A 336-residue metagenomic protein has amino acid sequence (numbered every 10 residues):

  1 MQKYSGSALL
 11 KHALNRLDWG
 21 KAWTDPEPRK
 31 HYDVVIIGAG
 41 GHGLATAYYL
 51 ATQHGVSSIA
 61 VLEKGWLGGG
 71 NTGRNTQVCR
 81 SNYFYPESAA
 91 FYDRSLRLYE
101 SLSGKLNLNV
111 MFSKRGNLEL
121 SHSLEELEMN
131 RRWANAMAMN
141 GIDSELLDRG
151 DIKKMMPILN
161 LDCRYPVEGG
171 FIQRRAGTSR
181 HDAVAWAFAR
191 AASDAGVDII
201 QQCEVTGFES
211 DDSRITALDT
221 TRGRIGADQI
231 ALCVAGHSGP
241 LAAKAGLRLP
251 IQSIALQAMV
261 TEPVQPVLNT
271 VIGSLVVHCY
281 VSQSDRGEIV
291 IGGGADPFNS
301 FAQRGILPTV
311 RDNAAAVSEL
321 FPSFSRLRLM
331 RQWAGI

Functional and structural regions predicted by a protein language model:
M1-V34, Y49-S57: Extreme N-terminal leader/targeting segments of oxidoreductases
A39-H42, K64: Glycine-rich Rossmann-fold phosphate-binding loop(s) that bind the pyrophosphate of adenine dinucleotide cofactors
A51-T72: Glycine-rich FAD pyrophosphate-binding loop
T76-I158, P308, A316-V317: Dinucleotide-binding Rossmann-like beta1-alpha1 core, especially the glycine-rich loop that anchors the ADP
A90-D93, L120-M129, F171-R190, I200 (+1 more regions): Short beta-strand to alpha-helix junction loop
F171-Q229: Helical element adjacent to the flavin cofactor pocket in flavoenzyme catalytic cores
T220-N269: Central helical "cap/lid" subdomain
P263-I336: Active-site lid/adjacent beta-loop-alpha segment flanking the redox-cofactor pocket in flavoenzymes
